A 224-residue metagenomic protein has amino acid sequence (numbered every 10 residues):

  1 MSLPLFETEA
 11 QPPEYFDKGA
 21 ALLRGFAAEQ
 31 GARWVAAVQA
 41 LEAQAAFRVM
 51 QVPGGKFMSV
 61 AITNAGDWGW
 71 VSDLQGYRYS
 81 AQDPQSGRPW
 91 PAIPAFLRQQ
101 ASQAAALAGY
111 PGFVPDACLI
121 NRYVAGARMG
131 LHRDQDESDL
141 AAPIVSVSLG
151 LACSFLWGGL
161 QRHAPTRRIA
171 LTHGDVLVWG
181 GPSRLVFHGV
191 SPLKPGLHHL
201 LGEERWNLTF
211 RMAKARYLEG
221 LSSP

Functional and structural regions predicted by a protein language model:
M1-P224: Non-heme Fe(II) oxygenase metal-center motifs and adjacent flexible, charged/small-residue loops
